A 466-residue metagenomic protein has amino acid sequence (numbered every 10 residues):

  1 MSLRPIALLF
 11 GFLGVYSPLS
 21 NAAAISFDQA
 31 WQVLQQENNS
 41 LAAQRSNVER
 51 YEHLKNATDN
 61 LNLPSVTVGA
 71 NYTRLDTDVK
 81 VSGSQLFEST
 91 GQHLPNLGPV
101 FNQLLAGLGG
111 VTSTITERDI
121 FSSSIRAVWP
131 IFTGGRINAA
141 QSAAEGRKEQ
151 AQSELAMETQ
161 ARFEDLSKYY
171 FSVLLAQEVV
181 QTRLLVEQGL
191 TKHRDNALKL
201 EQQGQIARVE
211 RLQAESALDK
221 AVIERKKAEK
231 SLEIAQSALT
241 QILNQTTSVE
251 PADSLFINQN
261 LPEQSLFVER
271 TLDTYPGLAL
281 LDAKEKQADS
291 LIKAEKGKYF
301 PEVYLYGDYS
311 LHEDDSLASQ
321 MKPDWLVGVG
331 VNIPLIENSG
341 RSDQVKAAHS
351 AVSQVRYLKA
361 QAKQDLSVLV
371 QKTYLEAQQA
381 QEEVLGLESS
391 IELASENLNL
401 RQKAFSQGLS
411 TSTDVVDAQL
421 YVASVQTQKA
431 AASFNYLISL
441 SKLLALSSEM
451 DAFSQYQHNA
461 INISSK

Functional and structural regions predicted by a protein language model:
S2, I25-D28, H53, M157-L272 (+5 more regions): Periplasmic alpha-helical coiled-coil/stalk elements that build and connect Gram-negative outer-membrane
S17-L19: N-terminal signal peptide c-region/cleavage motif recognized by signal peptidases
D28, T67, R74-K80, Q85 (+1 more regions): Acidic, low-complexity, intrinsically disordered peripheral segments
W31-E37, F87-G110, Q245-D308, F453-K466: Amphipathic alpha-helical coiled-coil scaffold segments and their short linker/junction regions
A42, S65-K80, V111-R118, V128-M157 (+4 more regions): Small/polar (Gly/Ser/Thr/Ala-rich) solvent-exposed segments that form structured loops/beta-strands/short helices used
A43-T58, E158, E164-R183, K199 (+4 more regions): Amphipathic alpha-helical coiled-coil segments
I120-S122, K168, Q213, E302 (+1 more regions): Transmembrane beta-barrel architecture of outer-membrane proteins
I125-W129, L239, V329-I333, A432: Residues on the lipid-exposed face of transmembrane beta-strands in outer-membrane beta-barrel proteins
